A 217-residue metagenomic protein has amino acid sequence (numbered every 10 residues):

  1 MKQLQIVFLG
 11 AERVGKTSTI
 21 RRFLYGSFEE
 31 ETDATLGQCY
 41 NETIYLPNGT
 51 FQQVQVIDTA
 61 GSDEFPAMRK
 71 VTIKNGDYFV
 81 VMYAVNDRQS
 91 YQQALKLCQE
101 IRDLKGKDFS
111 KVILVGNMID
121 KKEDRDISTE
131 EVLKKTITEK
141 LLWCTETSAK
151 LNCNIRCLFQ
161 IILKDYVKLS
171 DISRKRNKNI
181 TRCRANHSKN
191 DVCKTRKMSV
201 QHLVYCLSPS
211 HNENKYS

Functional and structural regions predicted by a protein language model:
M1-T17, Y45-F51, K105-S217: Conserved P-loop small GTPase signature centered on TRAFAC-class small GTPases
I20-R21: Post-Walker A alpha-helix
L24-F51: Switch I (effector-binding) loop of TRAFAC-class P-loop GTPase G-domains
F51-A67: Switch II (G3) loop of P-loop NTPases
V56-D58, V80-A84, L114-N117, E146: Conserved beta-strand segments of the P-loop GTPase G domain that flank and frequently precede/overlap
G76-L95, I119-D126: Conserved Switch II/interswitch segment of TRAFAC-class P-loop GTPases
R88-K107, I161: Amphipathic helical hotspot of TIR/SEFIR-family domains
